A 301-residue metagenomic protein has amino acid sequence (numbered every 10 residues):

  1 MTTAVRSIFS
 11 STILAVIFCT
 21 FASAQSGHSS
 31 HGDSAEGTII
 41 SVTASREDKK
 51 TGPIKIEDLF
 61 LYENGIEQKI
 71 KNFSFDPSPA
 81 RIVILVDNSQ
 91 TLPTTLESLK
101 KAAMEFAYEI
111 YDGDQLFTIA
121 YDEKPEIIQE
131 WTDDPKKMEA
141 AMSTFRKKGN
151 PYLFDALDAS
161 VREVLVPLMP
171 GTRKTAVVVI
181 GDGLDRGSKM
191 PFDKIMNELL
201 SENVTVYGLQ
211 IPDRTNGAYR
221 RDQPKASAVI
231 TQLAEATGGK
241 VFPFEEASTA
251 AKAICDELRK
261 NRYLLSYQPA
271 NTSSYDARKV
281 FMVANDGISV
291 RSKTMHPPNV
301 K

Functional and structural regions predicted by a protein language model:
M1-R6: N-terminal secretory signal peptides that target proteins for export/translocation
S10-T20: Bacterial N-terminal signal peptides
Q25-T91, K100: Eukaryote-biased intrinsically disordered, low-complexity acidic regions enriched in Ser/Thr/Pro
H31-T38, D222, Q232, F244-K301: C-terminal "exit" segments of structured domains
G37-S45, D58-Y62, K71-N72, R81-L85 (+6 more regions): Soluble periplasmic/extracytoplasmic beta-strand elements of cell-envelope proteins
T43-E47, N64-E67, F75-S78, D87-T91 (+9 more regions): Solvent-exposed coil/turn segments that connect beta secondary-structure elements in extracytoplasmic/periplasmic
F73-A80, S89-L116, W131-K137, L157: …and closely analogous acidic/polar surface helices at protein-protein or active-site interfaces in A-domain-like
M104, D112, D122-D222, S227-T231 (+2 more regions): Exposed acidic/Ser/Thr-rich ligand/metal-binding surfaces
